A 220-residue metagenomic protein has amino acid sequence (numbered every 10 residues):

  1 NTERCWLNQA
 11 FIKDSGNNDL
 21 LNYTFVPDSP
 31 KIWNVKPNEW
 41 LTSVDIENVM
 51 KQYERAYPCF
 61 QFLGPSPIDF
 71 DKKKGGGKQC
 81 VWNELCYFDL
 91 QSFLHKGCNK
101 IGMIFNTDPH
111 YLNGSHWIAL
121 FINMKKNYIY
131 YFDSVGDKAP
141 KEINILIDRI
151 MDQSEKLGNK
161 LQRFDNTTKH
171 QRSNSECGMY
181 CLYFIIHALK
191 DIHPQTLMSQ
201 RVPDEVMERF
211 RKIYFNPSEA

Functional and structural regions predicted by a protein language model:
N1-I118, M124-I129: Cysteine protease catalytic domains with a Cys-His-Asp triad
V49-Y53, L146-Q153, I213: Residues that form generic nucleotide/phosphate-binding pockets
Y57, L157, P217-A220: Short secondary-structure junctions and interdomain/linker hinges
P65-I68, I192, M198-V202, R211: A composition-driven signal for long, intrinsically disordered, charge-rich low-complexity tracts
L90, L94-Q200: Cysteine protease-like catalytic core of ubiquitin/ubiquitin-like
P203-A220: C-terminal helix/juxtamembrane-tail motif
